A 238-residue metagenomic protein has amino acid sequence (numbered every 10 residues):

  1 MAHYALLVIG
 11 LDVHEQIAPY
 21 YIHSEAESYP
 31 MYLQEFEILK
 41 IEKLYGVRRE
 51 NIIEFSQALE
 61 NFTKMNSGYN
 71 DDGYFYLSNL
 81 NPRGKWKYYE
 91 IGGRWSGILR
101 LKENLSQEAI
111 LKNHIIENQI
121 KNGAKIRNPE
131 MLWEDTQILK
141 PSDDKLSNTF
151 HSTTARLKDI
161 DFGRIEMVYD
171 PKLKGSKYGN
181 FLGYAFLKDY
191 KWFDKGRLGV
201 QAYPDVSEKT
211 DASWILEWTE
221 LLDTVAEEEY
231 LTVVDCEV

Functional and structural regions predicted by a protein language model:
M1-E220, T224, V238: Acidic (Asp/Glu-rich) sequence patches and key acidic residues that form negatively charged surfaces used
E228-V238: C-terminal or internal capping secondary-structure element at the end of a domain, subdomain, or sheet
